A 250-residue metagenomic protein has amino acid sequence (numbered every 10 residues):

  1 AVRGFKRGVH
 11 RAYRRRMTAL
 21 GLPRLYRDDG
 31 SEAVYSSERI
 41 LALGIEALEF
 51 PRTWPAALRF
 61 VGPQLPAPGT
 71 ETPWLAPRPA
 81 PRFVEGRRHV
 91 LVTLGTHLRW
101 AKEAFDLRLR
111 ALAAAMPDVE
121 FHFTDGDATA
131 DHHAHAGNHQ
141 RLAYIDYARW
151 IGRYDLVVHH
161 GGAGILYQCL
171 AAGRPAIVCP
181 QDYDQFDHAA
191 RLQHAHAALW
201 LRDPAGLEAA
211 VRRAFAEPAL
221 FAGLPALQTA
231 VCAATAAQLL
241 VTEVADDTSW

Functional and structural regions predicted by a protein language model:
A1-H89, G95-T96, K102-E103, M116-D118: Nucleotide-sugar-dependent glycosyltransferase catalytic domains
V34, L48-L58, A128-N138, Q168-C169: Short loop/helix-cap segments at secondary-structure boundaries that form the rim of catalytic
R39-A42, R59-V61, H122, Q140 (+3 more regions): Hydrophobic/aromatic beta-strand patches that form the interior of the parallel beta-sheet core in alpha/beta enzyme
V92-T96, L107-R141: Catalytic donor nucleotide-activated moiety binding site of glycosyltransferases and closely related
Y144-A189: A donor-sugar binding/catalytic signature common to diverse glycosyltransferases and related nucleotide-sugar
I145, R174, L192, L201 (+1 more regions): Ligand-binding pocket scaffold of soluble enzyme catalytic domains
Y183-A210: Change "using UDP/GDP/dTDP sugars" to "using nucleotide sugars
E208-W250: C-terminal amphipathic helix plus adjacent low-complexity, charged tail appended to glycosyltransferase catalytic
